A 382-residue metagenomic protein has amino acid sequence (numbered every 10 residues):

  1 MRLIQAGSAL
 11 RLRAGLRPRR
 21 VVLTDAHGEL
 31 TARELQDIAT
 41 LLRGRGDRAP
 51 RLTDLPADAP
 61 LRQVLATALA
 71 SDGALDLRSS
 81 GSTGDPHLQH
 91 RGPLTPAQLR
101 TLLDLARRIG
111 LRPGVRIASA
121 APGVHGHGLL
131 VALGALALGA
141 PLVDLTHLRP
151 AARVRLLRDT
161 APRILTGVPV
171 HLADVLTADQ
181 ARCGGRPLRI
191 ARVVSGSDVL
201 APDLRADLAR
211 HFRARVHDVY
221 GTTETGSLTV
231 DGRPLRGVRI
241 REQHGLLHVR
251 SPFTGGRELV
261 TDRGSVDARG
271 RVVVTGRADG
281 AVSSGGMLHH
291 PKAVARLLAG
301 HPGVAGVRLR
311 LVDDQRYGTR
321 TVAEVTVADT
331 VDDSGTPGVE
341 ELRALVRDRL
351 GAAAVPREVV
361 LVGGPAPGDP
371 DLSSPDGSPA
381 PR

Functional and structural regions predicted by a protein language model:
L3-G7, A14, P18, A57-R78 (+1 more regions): Conserved pre-ATP/AMP-binding loop-to-beta segment of ANL
A9-L30: AMP-dependent adenylate-forming
G28, E34-Q36, L41-R62, S119-A137: Conserved coil-to-alpha-helix start sites within the AMP-binding
A74-R100: Conserved AMP-binding A3 loop
R100-R116, V124-R163: Conserved AMP-binding/adenylation subdomain of ANL enzymes
L165, R263-V360, A366: AMP-binding/adenylate-forming catalytic core of the ANL superfamily
A181-P234, R239-R241: Gly/Ser/Thr-rich phosphate-binding loop
Q243-S265, R271-V273, E324: AMP-binding/adenylate-forming core of the ANL superfamily
